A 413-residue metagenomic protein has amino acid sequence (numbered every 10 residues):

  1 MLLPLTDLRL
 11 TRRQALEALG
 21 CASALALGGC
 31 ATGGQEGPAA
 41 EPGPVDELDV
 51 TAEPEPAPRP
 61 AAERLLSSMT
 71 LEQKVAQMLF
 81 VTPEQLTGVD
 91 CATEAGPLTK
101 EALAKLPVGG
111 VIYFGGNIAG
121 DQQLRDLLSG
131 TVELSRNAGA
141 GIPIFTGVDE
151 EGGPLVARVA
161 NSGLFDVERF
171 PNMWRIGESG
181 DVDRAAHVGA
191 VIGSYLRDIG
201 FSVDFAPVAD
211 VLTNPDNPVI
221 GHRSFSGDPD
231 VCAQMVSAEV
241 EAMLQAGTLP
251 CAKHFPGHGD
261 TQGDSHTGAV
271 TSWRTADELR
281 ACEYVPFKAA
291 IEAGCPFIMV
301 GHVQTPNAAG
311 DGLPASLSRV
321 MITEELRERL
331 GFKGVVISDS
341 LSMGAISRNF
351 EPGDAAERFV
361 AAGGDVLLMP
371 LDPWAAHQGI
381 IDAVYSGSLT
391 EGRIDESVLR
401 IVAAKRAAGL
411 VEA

Functional and structural regions predicted by a protein language model:
M1-L10, A18-G28: N-terminal secretory signal peptides
A31-A39: Bacterial lipoprotein signal-peptidase II cleavage site
L48-D126, G152-V156: DNA-contacting surface of Y-family translesion DNA polymerases
T70, G88-C91, A95-L98, Q122-A140 (+3 more regions): Second-shell residues forming the walls of enzyme active-site clefts
T70, V111, D149, L196 (+2 more regions): Conserved, mostly hydrophobic/aromatic
Q77-P83, G109-I112, I144-V148, D204-F205 (+3 more regions): Hydrophobic faces of well-ordered beta-strands that scaffold small-molecule active sites in alpha/beta enzyme cores
D121-S135, G139-P143, G180-D198: Active-site-adjacent structural elements in enzyme catalytic domains
Y385-A413: Mid-to-C-terminal alpha-helical segments outside catalytic/metal-binding sites
